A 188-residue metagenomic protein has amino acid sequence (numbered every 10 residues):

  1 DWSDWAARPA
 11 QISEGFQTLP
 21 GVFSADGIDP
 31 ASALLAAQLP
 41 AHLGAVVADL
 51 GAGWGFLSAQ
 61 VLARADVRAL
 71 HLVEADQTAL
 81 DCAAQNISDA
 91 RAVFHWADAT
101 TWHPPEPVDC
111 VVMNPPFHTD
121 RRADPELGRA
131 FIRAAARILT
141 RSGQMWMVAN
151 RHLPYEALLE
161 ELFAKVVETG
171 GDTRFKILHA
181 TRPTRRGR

Functional and structural regions predicted by a protein language model:
D1-A6, G171-R188: Core SAM-dependent methyltransferase catalytic element
D1-L43: SAM-dependent Rossmann-like transferase core, predominantly class I methyltransferases with a strong bias toward
L19, K165-T173: Conserved S-adenosyl-L-methionine
D29-M113: Conserved SAM/SAH cofactor-binding pocket of Class I
E74-Q77, L127, N150-R151: Short beta->alpha hinge that forms the Motif I/post-I loop of the SAM-binding pocket
G128-R141: A short glycine-rich, Lys/Arg-flanked "PGG" loop and its adjoining helix->strand segment in the class I
S142-A149: Conserved beta-strand signature within the Rossmann-like core of class I S-adenosyl-L-methionine
N150-F163: Conserved class I S-adenosyl-L-methionine
